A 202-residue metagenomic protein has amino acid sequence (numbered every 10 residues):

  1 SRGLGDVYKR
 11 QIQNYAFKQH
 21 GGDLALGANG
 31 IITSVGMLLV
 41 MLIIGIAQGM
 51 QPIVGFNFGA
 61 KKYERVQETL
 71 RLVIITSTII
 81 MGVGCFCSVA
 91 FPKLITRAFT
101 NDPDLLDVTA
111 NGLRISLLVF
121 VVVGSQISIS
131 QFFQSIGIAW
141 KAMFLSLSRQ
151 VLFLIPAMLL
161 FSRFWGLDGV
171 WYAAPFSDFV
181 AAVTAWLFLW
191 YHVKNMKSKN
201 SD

Functional and structural regions predicted by a protein language model:
S1, V54-V119, L160-D202: Short alpha-helical transmembrane segments in multi-pass integral membrane proteins
G3-Y8: Short, small-residue-biased leader/transition segments that mark boundaries at the very start of proteins
Q11-A16, M50, F91-I95: Hydrophobic/aromatic end-of-helix segments at the C-terminal termini of transmembrane alpha-helices
Q11-Y15, L38, F86, S128-F132 (+2 more regions): Alpha-helical transmembrane segments of multipass membrane proteins
A16-M37, D104-A110, I138: Interfacial/gating helices of multi-pass transporter permease domains
N29-F86, A90-P92, V123-A142: Small-residue-rich hydrophobic transmembrane alpha-helices
S34-V35, R114, L147-P156: Small-residue-enriched core segments of transmembrane alpha-helices in multipass membrane transport and channel
I44-A47, S116-S135, K141-Q150, V170-W186: Short runs within selected transmembrane alpha-helices of multi-pass transporters and secretion channels
